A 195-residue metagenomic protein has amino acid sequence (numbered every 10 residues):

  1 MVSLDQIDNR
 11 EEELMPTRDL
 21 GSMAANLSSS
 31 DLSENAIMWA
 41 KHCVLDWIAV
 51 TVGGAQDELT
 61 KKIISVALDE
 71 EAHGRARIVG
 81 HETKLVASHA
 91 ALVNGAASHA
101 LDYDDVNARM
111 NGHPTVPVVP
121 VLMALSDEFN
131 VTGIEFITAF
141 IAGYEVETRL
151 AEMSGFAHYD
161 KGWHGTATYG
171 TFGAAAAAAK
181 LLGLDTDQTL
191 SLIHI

Functional and structural regions predicted by a protein language model:
L4-L192: N-terminal core-entry segment
